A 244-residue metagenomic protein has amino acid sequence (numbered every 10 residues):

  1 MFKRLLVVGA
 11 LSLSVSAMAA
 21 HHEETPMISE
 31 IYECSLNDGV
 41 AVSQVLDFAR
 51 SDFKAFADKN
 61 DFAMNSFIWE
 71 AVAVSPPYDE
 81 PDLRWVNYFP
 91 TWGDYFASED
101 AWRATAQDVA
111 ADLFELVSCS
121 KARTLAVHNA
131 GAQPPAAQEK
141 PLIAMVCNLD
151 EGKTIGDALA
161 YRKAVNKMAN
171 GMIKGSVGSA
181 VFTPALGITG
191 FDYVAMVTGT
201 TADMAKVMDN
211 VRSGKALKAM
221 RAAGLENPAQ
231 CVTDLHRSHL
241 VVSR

Functional and structural regions predicted by a protein language model:
M1-F2: N-terminal secretory signal peptides that target proteins for export/translocation
L5, A10-A19: Hydrophobic h-region of N-terminal signal peptides that target proteins for export in Gram-negative bacteria
A19-R244: Short S/T/G/P-rich N-terminal loop/turn motif that feeds into the first structured element of a domain
